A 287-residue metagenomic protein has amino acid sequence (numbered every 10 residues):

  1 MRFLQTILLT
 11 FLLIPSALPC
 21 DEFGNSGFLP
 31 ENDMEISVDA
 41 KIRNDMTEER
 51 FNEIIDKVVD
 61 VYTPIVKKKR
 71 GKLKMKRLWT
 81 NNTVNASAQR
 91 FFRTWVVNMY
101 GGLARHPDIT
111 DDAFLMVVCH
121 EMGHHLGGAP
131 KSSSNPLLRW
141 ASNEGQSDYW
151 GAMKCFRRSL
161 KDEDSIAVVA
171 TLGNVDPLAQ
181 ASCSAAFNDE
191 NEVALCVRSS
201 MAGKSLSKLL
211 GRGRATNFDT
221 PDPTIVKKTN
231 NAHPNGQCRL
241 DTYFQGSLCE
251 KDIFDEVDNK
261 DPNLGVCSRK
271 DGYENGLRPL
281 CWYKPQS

Functional and structural regions predicted by a protein language model:
R2-L9: Sec-dependent signal peptide recognition, specifically the positively charged N-region followed immediately by
I14-S16: N-terminal signal peptide c-region/cleavage motif recognized by signal peptidases
L18-R77: A metal-dependent hydrolase signature that marks the N-terminal structural subdomain at the beginning of catalytic folds
K76-N98: Catalytic zinc-binding patch centered on the HExxH motif and its immediate surroundings that defines zinc-dependent
G101-M116, L138: Short pre-active-site segment immediately N-terminal to the catalytic Zn-binding motif
M122-A141, Q146, A152-E163: Catalytic Zn2+-binding segment of zinc metalloproteases
S142, A152-N217: Short helix/loop segments within enzyme catalytic domains that coordinate or immediately flank catalytic cofactors
V197-S287: Pan-zinc metallopeptidase signature
